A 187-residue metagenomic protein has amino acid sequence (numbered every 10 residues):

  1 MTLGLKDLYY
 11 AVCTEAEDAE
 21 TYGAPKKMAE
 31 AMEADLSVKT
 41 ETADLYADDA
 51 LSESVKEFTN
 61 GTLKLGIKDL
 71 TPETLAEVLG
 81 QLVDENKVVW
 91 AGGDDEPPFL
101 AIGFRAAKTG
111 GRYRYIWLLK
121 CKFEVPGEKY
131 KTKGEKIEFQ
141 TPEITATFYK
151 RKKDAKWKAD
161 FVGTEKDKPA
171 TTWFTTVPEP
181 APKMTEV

Functional and structural regions predicted by a protein language model:
M1-L75, F123-E138: Solvent-exposed edge beta-strands and adjacent loop segments that serve as assembly or binding interfaces
E17-D18, S54, P98, E165 (+1 more regions): Amphipathic alpha-helical interaction segments
T21-K27, Y115-K120, K158-T164: Short amphipathic beta-strand/extended segments with alternating polar/hydrophobic composition
E53-L119: Structured, beta-strand-rich domain cores that present glycine/charged loop surfaces used to bind extended ligands
F123-V187: Mixed-charge, glycine-accented linear interaction segment located at domain edges/termini
